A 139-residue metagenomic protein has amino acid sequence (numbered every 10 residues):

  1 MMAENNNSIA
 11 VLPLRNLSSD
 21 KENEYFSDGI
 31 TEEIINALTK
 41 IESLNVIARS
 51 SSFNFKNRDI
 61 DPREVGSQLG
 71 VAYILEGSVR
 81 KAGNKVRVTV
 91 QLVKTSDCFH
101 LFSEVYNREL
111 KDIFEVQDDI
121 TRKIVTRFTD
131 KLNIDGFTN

Functional and structural regions predicted by a protein language model:
M1, D20, I30-N139: Catalytic-center loop of serine/cysteine hydrolases
M1-D28: A structural "domain/chain start" motif
